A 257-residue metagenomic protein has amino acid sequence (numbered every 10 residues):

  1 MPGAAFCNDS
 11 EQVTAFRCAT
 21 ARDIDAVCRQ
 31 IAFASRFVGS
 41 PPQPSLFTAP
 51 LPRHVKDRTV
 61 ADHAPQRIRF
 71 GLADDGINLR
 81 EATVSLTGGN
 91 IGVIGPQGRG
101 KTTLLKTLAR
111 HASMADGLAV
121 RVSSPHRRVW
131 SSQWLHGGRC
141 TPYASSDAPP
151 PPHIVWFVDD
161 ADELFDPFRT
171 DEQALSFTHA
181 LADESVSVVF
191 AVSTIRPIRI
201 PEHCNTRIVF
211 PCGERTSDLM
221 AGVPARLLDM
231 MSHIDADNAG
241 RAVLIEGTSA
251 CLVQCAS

Functional and structural regions predicted by a protein language model:
M1-T83, I154, P197-S257: Phosphate-binding and hydrolysis-coupling loops of NTP-dependent motor/remodeling domains
A64-T216: P-loop NTPase catalytic phosphate-binding loop
